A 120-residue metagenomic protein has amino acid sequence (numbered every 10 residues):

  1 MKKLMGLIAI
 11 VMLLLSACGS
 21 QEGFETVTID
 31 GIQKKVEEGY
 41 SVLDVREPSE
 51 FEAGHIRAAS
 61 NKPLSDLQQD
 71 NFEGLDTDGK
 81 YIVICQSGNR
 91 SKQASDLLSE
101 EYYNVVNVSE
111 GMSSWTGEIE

Functional and structural regions predicted by a protein language model:
L4-G6, C18-I29, K35-Y40, S49-K80 (+1 more regions): Rhodanese-like catalytic fold shared by cysteine-dependent sulfurtransferases and DSP/PTP-type phosphatases
L13-A17: C-terminal motif of bacterial Sec signal peptides marking the signal peptidase cleavage site
V42-D44: Structural scaffold elements adjacent to functional motifs in cytosolic proteins
